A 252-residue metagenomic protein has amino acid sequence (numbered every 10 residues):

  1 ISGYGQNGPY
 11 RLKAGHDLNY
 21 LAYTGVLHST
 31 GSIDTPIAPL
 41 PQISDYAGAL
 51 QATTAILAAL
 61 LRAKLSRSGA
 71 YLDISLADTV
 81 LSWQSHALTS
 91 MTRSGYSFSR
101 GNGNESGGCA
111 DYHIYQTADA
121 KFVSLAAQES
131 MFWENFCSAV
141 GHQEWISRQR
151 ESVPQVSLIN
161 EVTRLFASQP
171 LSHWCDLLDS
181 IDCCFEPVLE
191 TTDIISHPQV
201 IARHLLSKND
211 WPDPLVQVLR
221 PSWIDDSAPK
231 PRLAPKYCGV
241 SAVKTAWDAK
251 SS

Functional and structural regions predicted by a protein language model:
I1-V123, A127: Active-site-adjacent "lid/gating" segments in soluble enzymes
D17, I56, R67, F136 (+3 more regions): Residue-level signal for nonpolar/aromatic packing positions in well-ordered secondary structure
A47-T54, M131-E134, S172, S241: A structural signal for well-ordered alpha-helical segments within the folded catalytic domains of diverse enzymes
G103, C175-S180, D210-W211, K236: Short coil/turn segments at secondary-structure boundaries
D111-I181, F185, W247: Aromatic-enriched alpha-helical interface/lid elements that frame and gate functional surfaces
S147-T163, V188-P198, P212-V216, S252: Short linear loop/turn motifs
S152, S207-S252: Flexible, small-/acidic-enriched active-site or ligand-binding loops
S180-S227: A glycine-rich dinucleotide-binding beta-alpha-beta segment and adjacent secondary-structure elements that constitute
